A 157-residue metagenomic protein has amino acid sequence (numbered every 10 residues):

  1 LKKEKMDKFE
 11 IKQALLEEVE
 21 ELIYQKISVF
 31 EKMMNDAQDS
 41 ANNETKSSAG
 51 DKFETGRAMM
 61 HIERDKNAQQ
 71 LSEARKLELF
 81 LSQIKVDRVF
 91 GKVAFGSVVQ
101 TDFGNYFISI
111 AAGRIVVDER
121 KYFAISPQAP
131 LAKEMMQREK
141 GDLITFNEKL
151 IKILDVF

Functional and structural regions predicted by a protein language model:
K2-I84: N-terminal intrinsically disordered, low-complexity, charge/repeat-rich segments that act as generic
K85-N147: Non-DNA-binding regulatory cores of transcription-related proteins, predominantly C-terminal effector-binding
I108-S109, L150-F157: Short, Lys/Arg- and Gly-enriched loop/turn segments at beta-strand edges
